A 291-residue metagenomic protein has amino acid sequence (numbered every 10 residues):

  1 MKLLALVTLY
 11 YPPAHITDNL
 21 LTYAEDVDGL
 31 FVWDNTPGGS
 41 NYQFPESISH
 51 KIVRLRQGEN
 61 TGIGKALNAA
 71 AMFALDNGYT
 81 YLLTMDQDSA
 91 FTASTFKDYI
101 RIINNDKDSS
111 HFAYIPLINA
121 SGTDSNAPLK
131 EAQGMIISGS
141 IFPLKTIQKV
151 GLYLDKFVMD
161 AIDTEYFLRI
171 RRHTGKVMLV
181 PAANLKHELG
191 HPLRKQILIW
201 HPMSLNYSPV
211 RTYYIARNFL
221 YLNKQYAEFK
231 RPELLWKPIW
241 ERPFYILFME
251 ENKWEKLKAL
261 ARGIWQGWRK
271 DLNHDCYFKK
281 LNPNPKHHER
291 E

Functional and structural regions predicted by a protein language model:
L6-D26: Short, well-formed alpha-helical segments that are part of the catalytic scaffolds of diverse glycosyltransferases
D34-F44, E59, S89-A90: A conserved acidic beta->alpha catalytic loop
Q57-A74: Glycine-rich, basic loop-to-helix element that forms the pyrophosphate-binding segment of sugar-nucleotide handling
Y79-D88: Short beta-strand-to-loop acidic/aromatic patch adjacent to the donor-nucleotide binding site
T92-N126: Conserved donor NDP-sugar-binding/catalytic core segment of glycosyltransferases
S138-G151: Conserved nucleotide-sugar donor-binding and metal-coordinating catalytic region shared by glycosyltransferases
T146, K156-L189: A short, conserved alpha-helix in the catalytic core of glycosyltransferases
K224-E291: Non-catalytic, C-terminal membrane-associated alpha-helical segments of glycosyltransferases
